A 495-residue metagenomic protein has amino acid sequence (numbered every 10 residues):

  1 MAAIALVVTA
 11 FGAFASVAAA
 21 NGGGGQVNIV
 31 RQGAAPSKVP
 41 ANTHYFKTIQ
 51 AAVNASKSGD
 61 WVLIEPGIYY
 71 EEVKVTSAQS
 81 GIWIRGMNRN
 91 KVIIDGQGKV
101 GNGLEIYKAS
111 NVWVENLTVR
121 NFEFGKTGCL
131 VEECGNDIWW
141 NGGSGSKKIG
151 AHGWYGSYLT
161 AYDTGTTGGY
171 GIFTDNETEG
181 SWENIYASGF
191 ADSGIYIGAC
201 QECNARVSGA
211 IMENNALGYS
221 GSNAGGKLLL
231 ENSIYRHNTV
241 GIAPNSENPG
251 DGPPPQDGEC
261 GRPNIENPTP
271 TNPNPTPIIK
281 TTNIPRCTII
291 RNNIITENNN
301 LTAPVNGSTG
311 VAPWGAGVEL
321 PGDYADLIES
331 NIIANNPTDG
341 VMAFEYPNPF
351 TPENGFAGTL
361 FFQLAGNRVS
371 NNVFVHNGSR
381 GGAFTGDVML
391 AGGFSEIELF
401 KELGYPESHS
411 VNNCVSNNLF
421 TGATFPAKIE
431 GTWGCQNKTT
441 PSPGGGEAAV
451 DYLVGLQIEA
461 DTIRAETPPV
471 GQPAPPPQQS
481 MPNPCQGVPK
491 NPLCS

Functional and structural regions predicted by a protein language model:
A2-A13: Bacterial N-terminal signal peptides
G12, V17-A51, A55: Right-handed parallel beta-helix/beta-solenoid
S37-K38, G125-G135, W139-I149, P249-I284 (+3 more regions): Intrinsically disordered, low-complexity Ser/Thr- and acidic-rich flexible linkers and loops, especially at boundaries
Q50, N54-K57, I68-R85, I93-N116 (+2 more regions): Extracellular beta-strand-rich solenoid/capping regions of secreted or surface-exposed proteins that bind or remodel
Y69-K74, D95-G103, E123-V131, G135-D137 (+10 more regions): Short glycine/acidic-rich loop motifs that flank beta-strands on beta-rich extracellular proteins
R85-K91, S110-N121, I149-G165, Y170 (+9 more regions): Right-handed parallel beta-helix
E353, F362, N377-S495: Acidic, glycine- and Ser/Thr-rich low-complexity intrinsically disordered tracts in extracellular/secreted proteins
